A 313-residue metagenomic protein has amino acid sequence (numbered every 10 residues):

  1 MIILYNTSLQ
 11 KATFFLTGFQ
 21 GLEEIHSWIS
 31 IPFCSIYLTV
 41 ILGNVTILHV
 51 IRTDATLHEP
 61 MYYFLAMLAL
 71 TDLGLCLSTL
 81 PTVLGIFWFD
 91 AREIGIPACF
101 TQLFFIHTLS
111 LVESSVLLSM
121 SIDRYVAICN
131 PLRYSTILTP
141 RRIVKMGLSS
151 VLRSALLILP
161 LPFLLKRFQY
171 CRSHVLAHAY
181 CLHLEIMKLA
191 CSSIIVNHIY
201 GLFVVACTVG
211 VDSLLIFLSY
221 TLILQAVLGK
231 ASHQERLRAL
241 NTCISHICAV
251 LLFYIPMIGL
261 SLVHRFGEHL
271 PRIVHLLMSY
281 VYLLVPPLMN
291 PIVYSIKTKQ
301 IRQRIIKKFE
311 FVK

Functional and structural regions predicted by a protein language model:
M1-K313: Transmembrane helical core of 7TM receptor-like proteins
